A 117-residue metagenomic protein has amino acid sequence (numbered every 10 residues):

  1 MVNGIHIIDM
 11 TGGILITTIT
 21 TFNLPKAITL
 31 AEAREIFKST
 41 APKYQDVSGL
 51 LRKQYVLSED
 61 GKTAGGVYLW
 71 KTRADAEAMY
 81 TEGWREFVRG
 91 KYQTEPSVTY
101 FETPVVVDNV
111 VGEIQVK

Functional and structural regions predicted by a protein language model:
V2-A64, R73-E82, Y92-K117: Short S/T/G/P-rich N-terminal loop/turn motif that feeds into the first structured element of a domain
